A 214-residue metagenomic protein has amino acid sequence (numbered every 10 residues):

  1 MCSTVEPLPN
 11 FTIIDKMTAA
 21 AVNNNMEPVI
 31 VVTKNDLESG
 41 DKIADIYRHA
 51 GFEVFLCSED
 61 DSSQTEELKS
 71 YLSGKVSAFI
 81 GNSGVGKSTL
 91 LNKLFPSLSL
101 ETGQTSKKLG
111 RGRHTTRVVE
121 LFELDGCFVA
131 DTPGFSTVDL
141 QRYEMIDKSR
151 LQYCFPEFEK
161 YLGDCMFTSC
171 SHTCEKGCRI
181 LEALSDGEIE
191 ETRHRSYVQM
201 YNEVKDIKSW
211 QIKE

Functional and structural regions predicted by a protein language model:
M1-F11: N-terminal accessory targeting/assembly segments
S3, A19-P28, N35, E53 (+2 more regions): Helix-rich effector regions associated with P-loop NTPase G domains
L8, E38-S39, S63, S136-D139: Catalytic P-loop NTPase motifs of RecA-like helicase/translocase cores
I13-K16: Charged helix-capping and loop-helix junction motifs
E27-V29, V76-S77: Short active-site oxyanion
K34-V85: Canonical P-loop GTPase G-domain recognition
V76-F79, G84, S88-N92, V119-L121 (+1 more regions): Conserved active-site beta-strand-loop modules that form the wall/rim of enzyme catalytic pockets and either contain
K87-G103: A conserved segment at the C-terminal end of the G1
